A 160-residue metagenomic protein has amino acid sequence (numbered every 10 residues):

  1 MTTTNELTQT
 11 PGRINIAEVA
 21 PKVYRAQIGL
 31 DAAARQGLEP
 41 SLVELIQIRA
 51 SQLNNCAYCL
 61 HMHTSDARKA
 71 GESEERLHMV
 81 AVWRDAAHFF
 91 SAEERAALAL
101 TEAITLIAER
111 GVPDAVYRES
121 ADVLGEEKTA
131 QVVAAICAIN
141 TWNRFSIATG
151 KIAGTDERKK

Functional and structural regions predicted by a protein language model:
M1-K160: Hydrophobic alpha-helical segments
